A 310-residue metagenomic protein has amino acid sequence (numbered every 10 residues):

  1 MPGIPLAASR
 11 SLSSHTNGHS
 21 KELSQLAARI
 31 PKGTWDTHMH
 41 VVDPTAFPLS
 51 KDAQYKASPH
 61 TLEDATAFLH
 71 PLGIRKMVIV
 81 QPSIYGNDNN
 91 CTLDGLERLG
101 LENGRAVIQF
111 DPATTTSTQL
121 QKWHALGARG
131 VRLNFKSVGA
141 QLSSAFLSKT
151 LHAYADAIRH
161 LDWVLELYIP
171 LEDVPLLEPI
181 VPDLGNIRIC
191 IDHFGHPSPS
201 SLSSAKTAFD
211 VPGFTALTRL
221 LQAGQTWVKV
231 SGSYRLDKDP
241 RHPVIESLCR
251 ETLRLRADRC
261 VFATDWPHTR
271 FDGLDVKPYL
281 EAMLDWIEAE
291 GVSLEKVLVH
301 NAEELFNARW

Functional and structural regions predicted by a protein language model:
P2-T34, P59-K76, E251-V261, R270-W310: Mid-to-C-terminal alpha-helical segments outside catalytic/metal-binding sites
H15-G18, I84-E172, E178-P179, W227-Y234: Active-site gating/metal-coordination segments in enzymes
P31-A46: Di-metal (Zn2+ and/or Mg2+/Mn2+) metal-binding site signature of metallo-dependent hydrolases with the MBL/beta-CASP
W35-M39, M77-V80, G104-I108, V131-L133 (+4 more regions): Hydrophobic faces of well-ordered beta-strands that scaffold small-molecule active sites in alpha/beta enzyme cores
H38, L69, T92, W123 (+7 more regions): Conserved, mostly hydrophobic/aromatic
V42-P59, V138, S201-L202: Acidic/histidine-rich helix-loop elements that form or flank divalent-metal/phosphate-binding sites at the catalytic
S50-L99, Q121: Alpha-helical scaffold segments that flank or form the walls of functional sites
A145-F262: Catalytic pocket-lining loop regions of alpha/beta-barrel enzymes, especially the amidohydrolase/enolase/GH5 lineages
